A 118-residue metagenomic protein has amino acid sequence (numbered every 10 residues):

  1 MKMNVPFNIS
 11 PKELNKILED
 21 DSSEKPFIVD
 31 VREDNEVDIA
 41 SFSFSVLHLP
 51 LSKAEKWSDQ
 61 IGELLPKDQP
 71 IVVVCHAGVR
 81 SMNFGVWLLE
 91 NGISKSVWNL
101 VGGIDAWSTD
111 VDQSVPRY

Functional and structural regions predicted by a protein language model:
M1-P26, D34-P70, V79-Y118: Rhodanese-like catalytic fold shared by cysteine-dependent sulfurtransferases and DSP/PTP-type phosphatases
V74: Short, surface-exposed ligand- or partner-binding patches at beta-edge/loop junctions that are enriched in aromatics
